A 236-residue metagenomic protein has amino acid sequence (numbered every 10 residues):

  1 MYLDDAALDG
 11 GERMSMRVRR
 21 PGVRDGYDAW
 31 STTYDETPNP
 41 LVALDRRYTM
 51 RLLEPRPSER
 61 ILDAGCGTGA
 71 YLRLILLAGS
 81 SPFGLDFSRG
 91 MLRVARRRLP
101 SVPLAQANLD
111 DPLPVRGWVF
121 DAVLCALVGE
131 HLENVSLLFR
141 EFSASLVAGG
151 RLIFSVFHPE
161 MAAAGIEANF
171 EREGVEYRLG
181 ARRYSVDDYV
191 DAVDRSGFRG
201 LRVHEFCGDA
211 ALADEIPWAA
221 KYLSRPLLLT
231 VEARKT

Functional and structural regions predicted by a protein language model:
Y2-R56, A70-L74, M91-V94, C207 (+2 more regions): Conserved class I S-adenosyl-L-methionine
L62-A64, T68-D111: Class I SAM-dependent methyltransferase SAM/SAH-binding core
P114-V123: A short acidic, Gly/Pro-enriched loop at the edge of an enzyme's catalytic core that lines a small-molecule cofactor
A122-V135: A short SAM/SAH-binding and catalytic strip from SAM-dependent methyltransferases
S136-A148: A short glycine-rich, Lys/Arg-flanked "PGG" loop and its adjoining helix->strand segment in the class I
R151-G180: Conserved class I S-adenosyl-L-methionine
A181-H204: Short alpha-helix
G200-T236: Conserved Class I S-adenosyl-L-methionine
